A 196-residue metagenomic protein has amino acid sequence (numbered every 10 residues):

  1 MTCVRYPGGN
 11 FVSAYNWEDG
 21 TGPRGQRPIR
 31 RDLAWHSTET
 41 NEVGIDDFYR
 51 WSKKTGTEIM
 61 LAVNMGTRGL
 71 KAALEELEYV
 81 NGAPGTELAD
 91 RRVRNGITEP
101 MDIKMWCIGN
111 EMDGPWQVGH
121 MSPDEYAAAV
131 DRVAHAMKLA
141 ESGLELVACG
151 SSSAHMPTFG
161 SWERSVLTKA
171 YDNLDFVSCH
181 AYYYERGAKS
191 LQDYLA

Functional and structural regions predicted by a protein language model:
M1-C3, T55-M60, M101-K104, E141-E145 (+1 more regions): Loop/turn elements at helix/coil->beta-strand transitions in domains of secreted/extracellular proteins
V4, S52, L61, E76 (+5 more regions): Conserved, mostly hydrophobic/aromatic
V4-G25, N64-V80, S153-A154: Aromatic-lined carbohydrate-binding surfaces of glycoside hydrolases
N10-I45, R50, K54, E87-W116 (+1 more regions): Aromatic- and acidic-residue-enriched carbohydrate-binding clefts of CAZyme catalytic domains
G25-E42, E58-T67, G109-A127, A140 (+2 more regions): The substrate-binding groove and active-site-proximal loops of carbohydrate-active enzymes, especially glycoside
Y49-A83, D102, A136, A140: A conserved hydrophobic secondary-structure block that centers on an alpha-helix together with its immediately flanking
L70-L74, G119-H120, F159-G160: Conserved strand-to-helix beginnings and helix N-cap segments that scaffold or border functional pockets
V80, D90, P123-A196: Noncatalytic carbohydrate-binding groove/subsite architecture in carbohydrate-active enzymes
